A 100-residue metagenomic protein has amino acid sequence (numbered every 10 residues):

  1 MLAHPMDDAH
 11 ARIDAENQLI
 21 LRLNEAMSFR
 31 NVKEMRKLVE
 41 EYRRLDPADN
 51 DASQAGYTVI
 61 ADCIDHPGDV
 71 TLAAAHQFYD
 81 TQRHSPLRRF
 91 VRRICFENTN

Functional and structural regions predicted by a protein language model:
M1-R44, A48-S53, E97-N100: Low-complexity, Pro/Ser/Thr
N17, L21, Y57-I64, R93-I94: "A position-specific structural signal for the A-helix of alpha-solenoid helical repeats
E25, E41-R44, I60-I64, Q77: Short basic/hydrophobic patches in alpha-helices and adjacent helix-turn junctions that form amphipathic surface motifs
E34, A55, V59, P86-V91 (+1 more regions): Residue-level detection of beta-strand scaffold positions
E34-E41, G68-D80: Alpha-helical repeat scaffolds
Y42-D51, F78-V91: Short solvent-exposed coil/turn linkers within tandem alpha-helical repeat scaffolds
I60-A74, E97-N100: Alpha-helical linker/edge segments of TPR/alpha-solenoid repeat scaffolds and analogous pre-/post-domain helices
